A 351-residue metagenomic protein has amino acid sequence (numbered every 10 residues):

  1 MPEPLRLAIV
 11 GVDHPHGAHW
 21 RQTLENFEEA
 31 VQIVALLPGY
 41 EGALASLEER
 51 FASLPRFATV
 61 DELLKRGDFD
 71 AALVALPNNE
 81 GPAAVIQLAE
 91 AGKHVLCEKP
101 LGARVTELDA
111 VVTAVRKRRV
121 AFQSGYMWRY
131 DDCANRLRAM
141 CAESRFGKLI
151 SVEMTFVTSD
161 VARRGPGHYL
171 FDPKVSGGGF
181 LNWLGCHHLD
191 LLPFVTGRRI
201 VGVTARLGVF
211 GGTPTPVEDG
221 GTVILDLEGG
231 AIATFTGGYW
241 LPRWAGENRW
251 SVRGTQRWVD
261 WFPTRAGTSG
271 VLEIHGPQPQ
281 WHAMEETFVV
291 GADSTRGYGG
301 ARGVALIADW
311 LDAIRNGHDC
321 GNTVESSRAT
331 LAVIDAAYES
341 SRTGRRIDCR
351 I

Functional and structural regions predicted by a protein language model:
M1-F51: N-terminal Rossmann-like dinucleotide-binding module
M1-P4, I9, A71-V74, D309-I351: C-terminal helix-rich "cap/oligomerization" subdomain common to oxidoreductases
P4, F27-E28, M127, T222 (+3 more regions): C-terminal glycine/acidic-rich active-site capping loop/insertion
F51-A114: Beta-loop-alpha module in the N-terminal Rossmann-like domain of NAD(P)-dependent dehydrogenases, especially those
C97, F122-S124, F235, W261: Hydrophobic residues in well-ordered beta-strands that form the structural core
A110-W128, G147-V152: Rossmann-fold dehydrogenase core element
W128-T215, G344: Predominantly a Rossmann-like dinucleotide-binding segment in NAD(P)-dependent oxidoreductases
